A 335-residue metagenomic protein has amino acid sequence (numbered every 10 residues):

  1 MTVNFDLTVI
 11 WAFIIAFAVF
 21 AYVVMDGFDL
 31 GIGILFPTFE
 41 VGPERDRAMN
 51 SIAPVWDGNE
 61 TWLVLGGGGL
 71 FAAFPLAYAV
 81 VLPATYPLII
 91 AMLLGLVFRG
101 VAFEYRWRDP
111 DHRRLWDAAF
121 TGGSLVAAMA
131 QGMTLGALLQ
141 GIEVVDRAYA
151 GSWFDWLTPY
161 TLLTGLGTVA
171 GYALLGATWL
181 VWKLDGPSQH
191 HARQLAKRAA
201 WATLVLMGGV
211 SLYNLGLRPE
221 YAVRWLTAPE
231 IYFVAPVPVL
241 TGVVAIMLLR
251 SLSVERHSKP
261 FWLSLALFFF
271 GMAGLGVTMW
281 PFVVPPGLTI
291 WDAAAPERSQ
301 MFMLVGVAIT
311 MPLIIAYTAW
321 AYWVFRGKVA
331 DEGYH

Functional and structural regions predicted by a protein language model:
M1-F13, F71-T85, L139-P159, G216: Helix-coil boundary and interhelical linker segments in multi-pass alpha-helical membrane proteins
M1-G58, V64-G67: N-terminal signal-anchor module of multipass membrane proteins
W11-Y22, L82-L94, T121-V126, D155-V169 (+1 more regions): Alpha-helical transmembrane segments
L30-P54, F71-V81, E104-R114, G176-L195 (+4 more regions): Juxtamembrane membrane-water interface segments of multi-pass membrane proteins, especially cytoplasmic-side
V55-V126, V145, R224-Y232: Membrane-interface helix-loop-helix modules in multi-pass inner-membrane proteins
R99-R106, T278-I290: Transmembrane alpha-helical segments of integral membrane proteins
Y105-P260, G274: Long, contiguous internal "core" modules enriched in hydrophobic/ aromatic residues
V284-M303: Short, membrane-exposed interhelical loops at transmembrane-helix boundaries
